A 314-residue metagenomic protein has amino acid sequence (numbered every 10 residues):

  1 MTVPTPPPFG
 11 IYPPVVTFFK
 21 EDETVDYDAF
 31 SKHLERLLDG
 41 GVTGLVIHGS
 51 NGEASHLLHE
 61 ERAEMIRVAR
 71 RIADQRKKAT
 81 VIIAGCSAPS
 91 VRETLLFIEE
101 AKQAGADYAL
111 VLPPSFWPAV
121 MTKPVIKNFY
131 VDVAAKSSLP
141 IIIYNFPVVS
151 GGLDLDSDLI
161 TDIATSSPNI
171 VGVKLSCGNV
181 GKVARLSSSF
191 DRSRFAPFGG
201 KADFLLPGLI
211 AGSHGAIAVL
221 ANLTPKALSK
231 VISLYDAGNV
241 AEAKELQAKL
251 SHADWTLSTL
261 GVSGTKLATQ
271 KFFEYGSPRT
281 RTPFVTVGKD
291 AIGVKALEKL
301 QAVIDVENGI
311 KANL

Functional and structural regions predicted by a protein language model:
T2, P7-V16, G40-V42, S213 (+2 more regions): C-terminal alpha-helical cap/extension of soluble enzyme domains
T2-G152: Active-site beta->alpha loop and helix N-cap motifs at the rims of alpha/beta catalytic domains
E21, Y27, H59, S157 (+2 more regions): Alpha-helix N-capping/helix-start residues
F30, R62, I66, T94 (+5 more regions): A general structural signal for well-ordered alpha-helical segments in protein cores
R76-T80, P140, I170, S193 (+1 more regions): Secondary-structure boundary/capping positions in well-ordered alpha/beta enzyme cores
D132-K136, P147-S258: Catalytic alpha/beta core domains of metabolic enzymes, predominantly
Y144-V148, N169-I170, Y275, R281-T282: Glycine-rich phosphate-binding "P-loop"
